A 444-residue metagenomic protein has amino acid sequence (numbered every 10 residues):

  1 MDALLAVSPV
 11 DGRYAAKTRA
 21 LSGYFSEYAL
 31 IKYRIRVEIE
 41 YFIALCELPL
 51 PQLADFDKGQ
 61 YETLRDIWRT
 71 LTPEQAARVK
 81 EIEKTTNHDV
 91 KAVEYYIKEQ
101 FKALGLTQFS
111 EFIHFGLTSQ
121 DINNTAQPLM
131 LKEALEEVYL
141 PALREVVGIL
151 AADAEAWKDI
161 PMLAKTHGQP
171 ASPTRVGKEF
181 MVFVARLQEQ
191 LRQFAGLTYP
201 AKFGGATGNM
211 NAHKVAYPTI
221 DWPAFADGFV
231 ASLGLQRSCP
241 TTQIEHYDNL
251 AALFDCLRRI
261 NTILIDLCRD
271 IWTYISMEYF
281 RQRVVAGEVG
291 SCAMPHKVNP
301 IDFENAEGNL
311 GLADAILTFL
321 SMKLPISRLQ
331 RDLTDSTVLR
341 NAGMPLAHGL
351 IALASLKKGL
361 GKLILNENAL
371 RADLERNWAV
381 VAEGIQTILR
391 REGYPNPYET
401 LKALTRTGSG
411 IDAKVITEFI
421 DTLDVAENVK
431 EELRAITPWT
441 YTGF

Functional and structural regions predicted by a protein language model:
M1-K32, V37, E83-N87, E278-F280 (+1 more regions): Glycine-rich cofactor/substrate-binding loops
M1-M210, Y217-G228, G290-S291, F303-N305 (+5 more regions): A helix-coil-helix interface module used to build multimeric assemblies and to scaffold catalytic/cofactor sites
E40-L45, Y96, Q100, A134 (+17 more regions): Generic, well-ordered alpha-helical scaffold segments in large soluble proteins
F101-T107, A195-T198, S276-Y279, D314-T318 (+1 more regions): Proline-centered turn/helix-capping motifs that create local helix->coil transitions or kinks
K132-L140, R144, A151, M181-V184 (+7 more regions): Short amphipathic alpha-helical segments with heptad-repeat character
D153, W157, F194-L197, A201 (+6 more regions): Hydrophobic stripe of amphipathic alpha-helices that form coiled-coil interfaces
Q190, Q236, Q243-R328: Glycine-rich anion/phosphate-binding loop at the beta-strand->alpha-helix junction
G228-T242: A short, charged helix-loop
